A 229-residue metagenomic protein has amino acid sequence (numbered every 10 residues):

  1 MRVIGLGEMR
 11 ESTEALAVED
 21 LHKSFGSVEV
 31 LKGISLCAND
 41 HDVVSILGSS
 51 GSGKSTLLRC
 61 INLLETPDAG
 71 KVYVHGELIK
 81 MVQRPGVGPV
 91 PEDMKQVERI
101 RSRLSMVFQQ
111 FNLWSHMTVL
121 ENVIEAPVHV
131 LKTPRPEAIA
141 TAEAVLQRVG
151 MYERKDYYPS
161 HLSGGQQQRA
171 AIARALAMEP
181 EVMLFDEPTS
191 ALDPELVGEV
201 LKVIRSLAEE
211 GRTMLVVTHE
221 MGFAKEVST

Functional and structural regions predicted by a protein language model:
G70-R84: Conserved ABC transporter NBD signature motif
Y157, M178, E210: Conserved signature/switch motifs of ABC ATPase nucleotide-binding domains
Y158-L162, Q166: Conserved ABC ATPase signature
M183-D186: Catalytic Walker B motif of ABC-type/P-loop ATPase nucleotide-binding domains
P194-L196: Helix N-cap at the start of a conserved alpha-helix in ABC-type nucleotide-binding domains
G198-E210: Helical segment within the ABC ATPase nucleotide-binding domain
T218-H219: H-loop/switch region of ABC-family ATPase nucleotide-binding domains
